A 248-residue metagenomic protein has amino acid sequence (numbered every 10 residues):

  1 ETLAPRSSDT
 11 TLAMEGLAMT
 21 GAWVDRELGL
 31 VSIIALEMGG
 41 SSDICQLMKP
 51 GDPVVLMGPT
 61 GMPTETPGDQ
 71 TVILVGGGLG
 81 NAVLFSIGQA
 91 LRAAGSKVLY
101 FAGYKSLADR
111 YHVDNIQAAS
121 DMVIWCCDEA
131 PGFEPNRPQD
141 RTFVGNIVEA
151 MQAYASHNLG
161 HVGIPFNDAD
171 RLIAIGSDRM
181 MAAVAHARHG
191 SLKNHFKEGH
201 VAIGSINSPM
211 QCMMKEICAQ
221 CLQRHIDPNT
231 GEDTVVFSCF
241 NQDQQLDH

Functional and structural regions predicted by a protein language model:
E1-L3, P53-L56, C221: Generic structural signal for buried aliphatic residues
E1-P50: Ferredoxin-reductase
T2-S7, G58-P63, P228: Short, charged beta-turn/beta-strand-edge "cap" motif at the junction between a beta-strand and an adjacent loop
D9-L12, L28-G29, F196-K197, P228-D233: Short, solvent-exposed loop/turn segments that connect beta-strands within catalytic domains and beta-strand-rich
L12-M14, T66-G68, K215-E216, G231-D233: Short glycine/proline-enriched turns and hinge-like loops at secondary-structure junctions
G40-Q211: FNR/FR-type flavoprotein reductase catalytic core
V83, D178-R179, S208-Q244: Local cysteine-cluster metal-coordination motifs and their immediate loop/turn environment, predominantly Fe-S cluster
D247-H248: Extracellular/mature segments of secreted proteins
